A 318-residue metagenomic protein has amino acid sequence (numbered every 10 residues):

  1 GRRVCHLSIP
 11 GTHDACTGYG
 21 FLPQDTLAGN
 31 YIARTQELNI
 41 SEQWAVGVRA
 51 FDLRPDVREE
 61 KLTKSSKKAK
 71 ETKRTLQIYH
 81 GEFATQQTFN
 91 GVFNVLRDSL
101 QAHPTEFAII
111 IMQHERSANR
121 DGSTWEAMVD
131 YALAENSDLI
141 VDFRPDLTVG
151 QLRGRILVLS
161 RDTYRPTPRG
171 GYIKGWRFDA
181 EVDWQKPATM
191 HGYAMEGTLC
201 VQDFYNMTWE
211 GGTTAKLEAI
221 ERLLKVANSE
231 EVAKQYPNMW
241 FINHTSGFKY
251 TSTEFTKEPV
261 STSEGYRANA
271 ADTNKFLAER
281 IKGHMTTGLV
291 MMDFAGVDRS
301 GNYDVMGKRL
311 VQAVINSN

Functional and structural regions predicted by a protein language model:
G1-V46, E59-A102, F107, P166-G171 (+2 more regions): Long, acidic (Asp/Glu-rich), low-complexity accessory segments flanking structured domains
Q43, R54, I110, V158 (+1 more regions): Conserved, mostly hydrophobic/aromatic
G47-R49, P104-A108, L152-I156, Y236-W240 (+1 more regions): Short, well-ordered coil/turn segments that N-cap beta-strands
D52, V57, H103-N119: Active-site groove signature of glycoside hydrolases
L53-P55, M112-H114, S160-D162, H244-S246 (+1 more regions): A cross-domain feature marking catalytic cores of carbohydrate-active enzymes and several ubiquitous metabolic/repair
T85, F89-V92, D130-P145: Acidic, His- and aromatic-enriched active-site or binding-groove loops in soluble protein domains that engage sugars
R97-T105, V149-Q151, V232-K234: Acidic (Asp/Glu)-rich catalytic clusters
R155-V260: Aromatic-lined glycan-binding groove of carbohydrate-active enzymes
